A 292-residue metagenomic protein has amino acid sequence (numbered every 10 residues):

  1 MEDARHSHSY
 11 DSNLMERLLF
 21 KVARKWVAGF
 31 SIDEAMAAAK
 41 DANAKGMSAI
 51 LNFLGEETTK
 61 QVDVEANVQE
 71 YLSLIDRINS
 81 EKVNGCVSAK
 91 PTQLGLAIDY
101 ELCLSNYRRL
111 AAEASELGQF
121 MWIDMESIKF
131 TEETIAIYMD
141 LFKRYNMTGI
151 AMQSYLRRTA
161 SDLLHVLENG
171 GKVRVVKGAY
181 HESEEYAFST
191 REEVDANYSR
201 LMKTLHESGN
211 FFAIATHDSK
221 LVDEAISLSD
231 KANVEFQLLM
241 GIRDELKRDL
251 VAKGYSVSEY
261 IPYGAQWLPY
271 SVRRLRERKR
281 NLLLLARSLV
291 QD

Functional and structural regions predicted by a protein language model:
M1-D292: Positively charged, amphipathic and often flexible ligand-engagement surfaces
